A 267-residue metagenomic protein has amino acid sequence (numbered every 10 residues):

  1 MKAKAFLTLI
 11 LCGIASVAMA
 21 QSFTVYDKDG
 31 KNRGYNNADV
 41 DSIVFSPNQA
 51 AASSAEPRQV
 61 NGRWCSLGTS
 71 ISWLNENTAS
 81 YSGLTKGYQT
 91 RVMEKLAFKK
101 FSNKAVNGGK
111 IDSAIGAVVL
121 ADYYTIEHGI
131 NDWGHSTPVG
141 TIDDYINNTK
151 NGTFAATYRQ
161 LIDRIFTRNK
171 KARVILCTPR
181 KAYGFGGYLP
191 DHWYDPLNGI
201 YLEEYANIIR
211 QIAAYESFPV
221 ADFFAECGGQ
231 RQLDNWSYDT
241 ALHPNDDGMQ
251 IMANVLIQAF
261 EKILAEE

Functional and structural regions predicted by a protein language model:
K4-I14: Sec-dependent N-terminal signal peptides
A18-S22: Boundary at the C-terminal end of the N-terminal hydrophobic targeting segment
N36-F45: Structured surface patches comprising rigid loops and adjacent beta-strands/short helices at the edges of well-ordered
A50-K104, S113-L120: Serine-esterase "nucleophile elbow" of acetyl-processing enzymes
R63-G68, S72-W73, K100-A105, D122-H128 (+4 more regions): Structural recognition of the beta-strand scaffold that forms the well-ordered cores of secreted hydrolase catalytic
G109-A155, A182-Y183: Oxyanion-hole/transition-state-stabilizing segment in secreted/luminal serine hydrolases and related acyltransferases
F166-R173: A short helix->loop->beta-strand "cap" motif at the edges of active sites that frequently abuts
P179-E267: Catalytic His-Asp segment of secreted/periplasmic serine-dependent ester chemistry enzymes
